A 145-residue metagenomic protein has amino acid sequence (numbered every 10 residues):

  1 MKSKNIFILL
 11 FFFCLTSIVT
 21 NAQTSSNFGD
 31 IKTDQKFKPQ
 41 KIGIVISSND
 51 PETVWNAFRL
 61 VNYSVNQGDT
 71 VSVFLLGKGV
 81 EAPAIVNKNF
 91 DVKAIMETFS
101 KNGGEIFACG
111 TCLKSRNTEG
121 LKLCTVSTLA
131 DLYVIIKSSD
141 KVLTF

Functional and structural regions predicted by a protein language model:
M1-S26: Bacterial Sec-dependent N-terminal signal peptides
V19-P39: Sec-dependent signal peptide cleavage junction
F37-W55, V80-N87: Short, glycine-rich nucleotide/cofactor-binding loops
V54-D69: Histidine-anchored nucleotide/phosphate-binding helix
R59, K88-K93, T125-V126: Charged helix-capping and loop-helix junction motifs
V61, V71-G77, F107-G110: Short internal beta-strands
N89-R116: A glycine-rich helix N-cap at a beta->alpha junction
N102-F107, L121-L143: A short aromatic-anchored loop/beta-hairpin motif
